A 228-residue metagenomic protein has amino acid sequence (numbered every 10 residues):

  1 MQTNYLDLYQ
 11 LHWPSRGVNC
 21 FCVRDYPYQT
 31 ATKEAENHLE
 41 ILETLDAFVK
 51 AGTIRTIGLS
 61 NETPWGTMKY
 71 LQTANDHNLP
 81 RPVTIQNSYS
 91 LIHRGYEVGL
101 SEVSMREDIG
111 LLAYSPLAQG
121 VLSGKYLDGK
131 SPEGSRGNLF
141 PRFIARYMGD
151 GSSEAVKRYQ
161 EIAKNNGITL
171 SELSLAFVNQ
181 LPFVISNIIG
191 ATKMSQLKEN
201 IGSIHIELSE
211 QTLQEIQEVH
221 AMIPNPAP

Functional and structural regions predicted by a protein language model:
M1-Y5: An active-site-proximal structural segment forming one wall of the substrate-binding cleft that immediately precedes
L8-Y9, G58: Acidic/hydrophobic-patterned starts of short beta strands in beta-sheet-rich repeat architectures
P14-E218: Beta/alpha (TIM)-barrel catalytic core signal, keyed to glycine-rich beta->alpha loops juxtaposed to Asp/Glu that bind
V219-I223: A common structural junction motif
P226: Substrate/cofactor-recognition hotspot
